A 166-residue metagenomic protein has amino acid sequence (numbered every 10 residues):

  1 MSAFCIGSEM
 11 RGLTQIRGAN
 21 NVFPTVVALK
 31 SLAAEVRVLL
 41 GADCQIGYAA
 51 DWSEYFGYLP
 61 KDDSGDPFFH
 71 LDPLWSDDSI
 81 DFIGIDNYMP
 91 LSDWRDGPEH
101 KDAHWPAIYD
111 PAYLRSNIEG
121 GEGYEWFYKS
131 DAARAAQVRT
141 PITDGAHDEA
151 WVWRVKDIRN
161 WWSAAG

Functional and structural regions predicted by a protein language model:
M1-S2, S8-G166: Noncatalytic carbohydrate-binding groove/subsite architecture in carbohydrate-active enzymes
